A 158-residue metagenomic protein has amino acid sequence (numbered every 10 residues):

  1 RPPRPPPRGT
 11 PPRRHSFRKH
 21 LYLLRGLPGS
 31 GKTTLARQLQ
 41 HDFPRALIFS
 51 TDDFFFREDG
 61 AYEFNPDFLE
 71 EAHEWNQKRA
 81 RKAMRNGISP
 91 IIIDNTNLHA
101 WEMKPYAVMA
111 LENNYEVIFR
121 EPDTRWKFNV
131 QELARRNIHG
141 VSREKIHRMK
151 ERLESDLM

Functional and structural regions predicted by a protein language model:
R1-R8: Long, basic/Gly/Ser/Thr-rich N-terminal segments that mediate initial subcellular attachment or targeting
P6, R13, E112-M158: Conserved GTP-binding G-domain of TRAFAC-class P-loop NTPases and closely related GTPase folds
P12-R18, M84: Phosphate-binding P-loop
L21: Walker A (P-loop) ATP-phosphate-binding motif of ABC ATPase nucleotide-binding domains
L24: Hydrophobic anchor at the beta1->P-loop junction of P-loop NTPases
G31: Conserved glycine(s) of the Walker
T34-N86, F128-E132: Conserved substrate/cofactor phosphate-moiety recognition/catalytic segment in nucleotide-dependent phosphotransferases
D67-I118: Glycine-rich phosphate-binding loop used to anchor ATP phosphates in small-molecule kinases, encompassing both
